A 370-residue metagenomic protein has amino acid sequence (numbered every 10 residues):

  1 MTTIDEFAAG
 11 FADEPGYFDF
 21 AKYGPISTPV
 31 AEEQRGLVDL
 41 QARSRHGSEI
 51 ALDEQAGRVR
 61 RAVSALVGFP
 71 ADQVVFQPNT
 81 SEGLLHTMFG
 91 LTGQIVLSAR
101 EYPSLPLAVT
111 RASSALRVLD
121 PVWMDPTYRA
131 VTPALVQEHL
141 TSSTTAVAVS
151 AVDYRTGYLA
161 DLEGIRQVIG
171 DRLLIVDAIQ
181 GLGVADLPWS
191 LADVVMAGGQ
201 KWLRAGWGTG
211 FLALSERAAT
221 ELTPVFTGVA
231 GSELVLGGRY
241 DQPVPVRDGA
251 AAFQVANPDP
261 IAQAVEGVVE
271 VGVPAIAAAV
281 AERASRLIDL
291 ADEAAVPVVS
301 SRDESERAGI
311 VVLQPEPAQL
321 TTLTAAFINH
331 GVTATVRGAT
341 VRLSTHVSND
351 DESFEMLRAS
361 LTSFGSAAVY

Functional and structural regions predicted by a protein language model:
M1-T3, A9-G10, E14, T321-Y370: PLP-dependent enzyme catalytic core of the Aspartate aminotransferase-like
E14-R61: A glycine-/small-polar-enriched, mobile loop at the entrance of the PLP active site in fold-type I
R45-S48, P245-I288: Structural signature of PLP-dependent enzymes
A51-S64, F69-I95, Y102-A108: Conserved beta-loop-alpha segment that forms the PLP phosphate-binding cup at the N-terminus of a helix
E82, H86-A146: PLP-dependent aminotransferase-like
T127-I179: Active-site phosphate-binding strand-loop segment of PLP-dependent enzymes
L191-G238: Active-site PLP attachment segment
A278-H330: Conserved PLP-binding catalytic core of the aspartate aminotransferase-like
